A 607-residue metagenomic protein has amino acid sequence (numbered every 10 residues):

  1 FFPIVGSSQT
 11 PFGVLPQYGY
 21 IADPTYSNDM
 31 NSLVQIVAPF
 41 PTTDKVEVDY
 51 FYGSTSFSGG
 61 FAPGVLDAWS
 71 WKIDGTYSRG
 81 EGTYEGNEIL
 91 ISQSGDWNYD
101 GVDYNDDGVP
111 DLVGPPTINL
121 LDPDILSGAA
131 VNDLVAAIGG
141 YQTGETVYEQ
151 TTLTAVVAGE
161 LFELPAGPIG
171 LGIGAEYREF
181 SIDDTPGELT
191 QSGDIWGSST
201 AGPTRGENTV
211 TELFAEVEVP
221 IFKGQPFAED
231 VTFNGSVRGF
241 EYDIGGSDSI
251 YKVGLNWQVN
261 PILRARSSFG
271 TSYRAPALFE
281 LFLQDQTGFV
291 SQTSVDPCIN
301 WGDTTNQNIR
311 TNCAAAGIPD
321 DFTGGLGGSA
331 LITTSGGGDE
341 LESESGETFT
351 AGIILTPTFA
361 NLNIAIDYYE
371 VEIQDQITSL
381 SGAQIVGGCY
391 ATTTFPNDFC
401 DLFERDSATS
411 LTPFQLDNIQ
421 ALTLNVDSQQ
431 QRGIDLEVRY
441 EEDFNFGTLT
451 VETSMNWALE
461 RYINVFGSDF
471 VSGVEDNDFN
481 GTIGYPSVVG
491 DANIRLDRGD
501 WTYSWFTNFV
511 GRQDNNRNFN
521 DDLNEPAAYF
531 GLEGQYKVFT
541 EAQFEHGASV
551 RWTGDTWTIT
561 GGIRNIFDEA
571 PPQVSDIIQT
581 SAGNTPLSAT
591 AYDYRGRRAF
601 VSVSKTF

Functional and structural regions predicted by a protein language model:
F1-V210, G270, R274-S343, D367-D435 (+2 more regions): Surface-exposed, low-complexity loop segments enriched in small/polar and acidic residues
D49-T55, E149-A155, T211-V219, S249-L255 (+6 more regions): Hydrophobic, lipid-facing positions within transmembrane beta-strands of outer-membrane proteins
G59-W71, F162-I169, F222-V231, I262 (+6 more regions): Short loop/turn motifs that connect adjacent beta-strands in outer-membrane beta-barrel proteins
W69-I73, I169-A175, A215, E229-G235 (+12 more regions): Transmembrane beta-strands of outer-membrane beta-barrel proteins
G75-T83, L161, Y177-D183, I221 (+13 more regions): Transmembrane beta-strands of outer-membrane beta-barrel pores
E85, Q93, A201, G270 (+6 more regions): C-terminal beta-signal and terminal closure region of outer-membrane beta-barrel proteins
D107, Q374, L459, T507-N524 (+1 more regions): C-terminal beta-signal and adjacent terminal beta-strands/loops of Gram-negative outer-membrane beta-barrel proteins
G288, G447-T553, F567-D568: C-terminal beta-barrel architecture of Gram-negative outer-membrane proteins
